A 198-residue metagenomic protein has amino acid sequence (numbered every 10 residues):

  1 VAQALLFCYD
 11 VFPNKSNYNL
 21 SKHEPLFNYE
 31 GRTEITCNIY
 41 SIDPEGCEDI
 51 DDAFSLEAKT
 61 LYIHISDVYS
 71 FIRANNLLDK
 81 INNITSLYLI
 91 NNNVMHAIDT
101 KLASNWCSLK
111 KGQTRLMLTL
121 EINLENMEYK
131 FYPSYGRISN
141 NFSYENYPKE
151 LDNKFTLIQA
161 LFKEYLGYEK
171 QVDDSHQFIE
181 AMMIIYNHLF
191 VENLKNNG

Functional and structural regions predicted by a protein language model:
V1-P13: Boundary/activation segment at the start of structured domains
Q3, K22-G198: Electropositive polyanion-binding surfaces
N17-L20: N-terminal accessory regions of nucleic-acid-interacting proteins
